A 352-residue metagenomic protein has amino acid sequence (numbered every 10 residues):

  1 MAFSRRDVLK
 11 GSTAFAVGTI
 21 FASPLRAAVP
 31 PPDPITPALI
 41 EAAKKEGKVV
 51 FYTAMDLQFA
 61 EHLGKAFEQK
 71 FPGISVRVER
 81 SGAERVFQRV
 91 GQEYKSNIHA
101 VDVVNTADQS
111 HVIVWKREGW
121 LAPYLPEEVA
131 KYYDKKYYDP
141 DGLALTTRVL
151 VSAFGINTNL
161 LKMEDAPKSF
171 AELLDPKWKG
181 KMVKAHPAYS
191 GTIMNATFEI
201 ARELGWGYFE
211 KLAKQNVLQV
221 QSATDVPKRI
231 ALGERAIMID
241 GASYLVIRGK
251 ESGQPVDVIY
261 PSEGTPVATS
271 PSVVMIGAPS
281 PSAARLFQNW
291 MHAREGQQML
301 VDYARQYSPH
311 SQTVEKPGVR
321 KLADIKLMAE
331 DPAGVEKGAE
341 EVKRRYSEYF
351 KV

Functional and structural regions predicted by a protein language model:
D7-A28: N-terminal export signals
D33-K44, K48-V50, A54-G73: Short, polar/charged alpha-helical segment
T53-G64, V76-Y94, H99-P227, A231-E234: Extracytoplasmic ligand-binding site segments that recognize negatively charged/polar headgroups
S110-V114, A236-P255: A ligand-binding cleft/hinge motif common to bilobed small-molecule-binding domains
L150, F209-A213, Q219-V220, S252-A278: Periplasmic-binding protein-like
A153-L160, T197-F198, A268-S280, M299-L300: A bilobed periplasmic-binding-protein/Venus flytrap-type ligand-binding module shared by bacterial periplasmic
W178-A188, M291-E315: Periplasmic-binding protein-like
E315-V352: Extracellular/periplasmic bilobal clamshell ligand-binding domains
